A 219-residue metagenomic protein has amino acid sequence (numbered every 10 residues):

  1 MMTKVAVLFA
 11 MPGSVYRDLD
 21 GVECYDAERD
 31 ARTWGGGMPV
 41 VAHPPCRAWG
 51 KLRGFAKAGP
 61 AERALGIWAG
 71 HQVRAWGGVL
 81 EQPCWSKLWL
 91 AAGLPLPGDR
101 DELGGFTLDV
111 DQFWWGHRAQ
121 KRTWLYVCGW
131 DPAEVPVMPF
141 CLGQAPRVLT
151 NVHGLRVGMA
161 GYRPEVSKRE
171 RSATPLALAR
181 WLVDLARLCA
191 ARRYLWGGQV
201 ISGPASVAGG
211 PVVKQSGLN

Functional and structural regions predicted by a protein language model:
M1-N219: Class I S-adenosyl-L-methionine
